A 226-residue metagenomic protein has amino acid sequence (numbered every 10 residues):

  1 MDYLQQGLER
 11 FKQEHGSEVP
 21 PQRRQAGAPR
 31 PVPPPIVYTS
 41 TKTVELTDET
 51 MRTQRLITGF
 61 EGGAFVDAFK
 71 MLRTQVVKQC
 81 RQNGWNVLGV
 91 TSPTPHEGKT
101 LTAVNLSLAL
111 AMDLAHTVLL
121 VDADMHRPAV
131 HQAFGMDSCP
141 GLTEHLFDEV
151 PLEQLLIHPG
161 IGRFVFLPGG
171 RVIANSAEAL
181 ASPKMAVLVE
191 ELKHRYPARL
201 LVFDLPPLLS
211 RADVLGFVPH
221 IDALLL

Functional and structural regions predicted by a protein language model:
M1-L226: P-loop NTP-binding module
